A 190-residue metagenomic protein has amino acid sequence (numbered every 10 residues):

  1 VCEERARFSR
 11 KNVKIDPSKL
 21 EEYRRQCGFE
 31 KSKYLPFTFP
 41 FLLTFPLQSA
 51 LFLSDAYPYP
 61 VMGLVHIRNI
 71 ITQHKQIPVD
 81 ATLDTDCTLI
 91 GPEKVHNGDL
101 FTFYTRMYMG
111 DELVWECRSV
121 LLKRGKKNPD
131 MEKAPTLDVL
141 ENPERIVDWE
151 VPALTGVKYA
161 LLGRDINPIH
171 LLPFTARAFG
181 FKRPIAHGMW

Functional and structural regions predicted by a protein language model:
V1, L47-S49, I67-V151: HotDog/MaoC-like acyl-thioester-processing domains
V1-R68, N128-W190: Hot-dog-fold acyl-thioester-processing enzymes
